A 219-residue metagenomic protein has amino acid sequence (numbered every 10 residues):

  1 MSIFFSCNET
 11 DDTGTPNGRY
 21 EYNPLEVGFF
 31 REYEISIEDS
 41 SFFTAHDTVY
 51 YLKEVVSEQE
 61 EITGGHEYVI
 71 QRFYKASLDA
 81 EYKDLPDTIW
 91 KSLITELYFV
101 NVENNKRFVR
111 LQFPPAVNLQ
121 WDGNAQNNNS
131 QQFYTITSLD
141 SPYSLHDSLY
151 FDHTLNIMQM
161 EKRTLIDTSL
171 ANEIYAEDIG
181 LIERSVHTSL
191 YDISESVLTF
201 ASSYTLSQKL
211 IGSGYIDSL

Functional and structural regions predicted by a protein language model:
I3-S6: C-terminal motif of bacterial Sec signal peptides marking the signal peptidase cleavage site
N8-L219: Conserved functional acidic sites
